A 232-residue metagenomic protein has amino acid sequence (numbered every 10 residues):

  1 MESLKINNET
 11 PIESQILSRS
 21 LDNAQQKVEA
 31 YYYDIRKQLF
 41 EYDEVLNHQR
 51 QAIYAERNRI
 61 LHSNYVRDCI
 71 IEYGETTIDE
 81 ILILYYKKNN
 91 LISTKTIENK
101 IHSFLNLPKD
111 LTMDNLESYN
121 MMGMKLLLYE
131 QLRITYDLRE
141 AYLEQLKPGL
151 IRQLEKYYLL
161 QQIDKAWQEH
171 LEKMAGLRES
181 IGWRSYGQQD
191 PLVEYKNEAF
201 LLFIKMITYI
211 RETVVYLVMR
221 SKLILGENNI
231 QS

Functional and structural regions predicted by a protein language model:
M1-S232: Extended, charged helical/alpha-beta scaffold domains that provide interaction surfaces
